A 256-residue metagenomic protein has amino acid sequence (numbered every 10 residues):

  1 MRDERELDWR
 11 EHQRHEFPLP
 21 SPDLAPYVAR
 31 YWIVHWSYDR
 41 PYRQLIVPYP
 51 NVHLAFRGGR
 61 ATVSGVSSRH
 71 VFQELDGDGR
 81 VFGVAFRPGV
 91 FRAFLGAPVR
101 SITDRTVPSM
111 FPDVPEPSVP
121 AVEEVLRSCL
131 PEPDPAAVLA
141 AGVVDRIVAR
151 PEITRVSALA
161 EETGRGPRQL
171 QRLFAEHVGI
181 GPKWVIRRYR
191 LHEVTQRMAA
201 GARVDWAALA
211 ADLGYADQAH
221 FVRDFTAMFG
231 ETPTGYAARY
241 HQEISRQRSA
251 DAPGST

Functional and structural regions predicted by a protein language model:
M1-P167, H177-P182, Q196-A200, D205-A216 (+1 more regions): Alpha-helical bundle regulatory/interaction domains
F174, I186, D224-T226, A237: DNA major-groove recognition helix of helix-turn-helix
